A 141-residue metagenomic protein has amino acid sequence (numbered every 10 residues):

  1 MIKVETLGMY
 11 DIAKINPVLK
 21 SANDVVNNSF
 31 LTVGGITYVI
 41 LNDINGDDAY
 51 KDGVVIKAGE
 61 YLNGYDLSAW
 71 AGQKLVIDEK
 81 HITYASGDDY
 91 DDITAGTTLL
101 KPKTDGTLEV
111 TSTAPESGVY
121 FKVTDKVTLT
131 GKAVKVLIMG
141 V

Functional and structural regions predicted by a protein language model:
M1-V141: Surface-exposed, low-hydrophobicity beta-strand/loop segments enriched in small/polar/acidic residues
